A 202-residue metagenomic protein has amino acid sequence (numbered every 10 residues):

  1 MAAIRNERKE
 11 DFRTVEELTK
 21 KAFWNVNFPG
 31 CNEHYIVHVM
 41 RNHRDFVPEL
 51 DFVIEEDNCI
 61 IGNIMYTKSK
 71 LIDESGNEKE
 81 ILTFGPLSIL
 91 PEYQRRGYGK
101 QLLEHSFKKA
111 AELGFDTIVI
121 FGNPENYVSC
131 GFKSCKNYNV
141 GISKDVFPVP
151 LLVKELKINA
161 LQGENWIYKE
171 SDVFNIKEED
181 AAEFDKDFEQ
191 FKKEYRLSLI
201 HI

Functional and structural regions predicted by a protein language model:
A2-V15: A short beta-loop-alpha structural element at the N-terminal edge of CoA-dependent acyl/N-acetyltransferase catalytic
E16, F23, N27-L71: Active-site rim helix/loop that mediates acceptor-substrate recognition in acyltransferases
C59, N77, L90-Q101, L113 (+1 more regions): Conserved glycine-rich acetyl-CoA-binding loop
S69-T83, Q94: A conserved beta-turn-beta hairpin within the catalytic core of GNAT-like acetyltransferases that forms part
F84, I89, R95-K108, I120: Conserved acetyl-CoA-binding loop-helix of GNAT-fold acetyltransferases
E112-D116, G122-V146: Conserved active-site alpha-helix within GNAT-family acetyltransferase domains
G141-D187: C-terminal "cap" of GNAT-fold acetyltransferases
I200-I202: Conserved small/polar residues in nucleotide/adenosyl-binding loops
